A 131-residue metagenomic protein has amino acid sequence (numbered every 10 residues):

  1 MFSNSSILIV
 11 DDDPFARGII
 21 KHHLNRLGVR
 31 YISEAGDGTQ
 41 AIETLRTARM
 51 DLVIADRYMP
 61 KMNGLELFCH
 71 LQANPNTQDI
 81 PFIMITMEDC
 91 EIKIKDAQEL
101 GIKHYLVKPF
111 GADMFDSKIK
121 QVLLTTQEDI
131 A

Functional and structural regions predicted by a protein language model:
P14-S33: Two-component/phosphorelay signaling modules centered on CheY-like receiver
E34-L52: Acidic, metal-coordinating helix/loop segments flanking the phosphotransfer/catalytic sites of two-component signaling
D37, N63-C69: Acidic catalytic/metal-coordinating carboxylates
V53, Y105-L106: Two-component signal transduction core modules
D56, T86: Active-site residues of response regulator receiver
M59: Receiver (REC) domain active-site loop signature in two-component systems and cognate sites in sensor histidine kinases
E66, D89-H104: Alpha4 helix (beta4-alpha4-beta5 surface) of REC/receiver domains from two-component response regulators
F110-I119: C-terminal output helix
